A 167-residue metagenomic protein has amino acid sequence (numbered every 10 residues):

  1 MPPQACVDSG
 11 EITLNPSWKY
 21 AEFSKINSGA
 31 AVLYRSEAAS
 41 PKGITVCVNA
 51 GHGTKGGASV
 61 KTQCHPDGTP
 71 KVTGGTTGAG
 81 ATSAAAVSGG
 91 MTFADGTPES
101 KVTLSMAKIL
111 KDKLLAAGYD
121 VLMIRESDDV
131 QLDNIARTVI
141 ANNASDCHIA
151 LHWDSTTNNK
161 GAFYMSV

Functional and structural regions predicted by a protein language model:
M1-V167: Catalytic-site microenvironment of enzymes that process N-acetyl-hexosamine-containing cell-wall polysaccharides
